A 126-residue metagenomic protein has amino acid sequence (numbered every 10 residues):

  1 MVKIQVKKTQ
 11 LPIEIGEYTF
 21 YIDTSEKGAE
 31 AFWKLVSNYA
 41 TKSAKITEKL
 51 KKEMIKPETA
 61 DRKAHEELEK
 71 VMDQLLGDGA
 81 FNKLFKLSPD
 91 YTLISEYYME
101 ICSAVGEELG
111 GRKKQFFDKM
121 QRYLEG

Functional and structural regions predicted by a protein language model:
M1-E48, R112-G126: Short, charged/polar N-terminal "headpieces" of proteins
D23-S25, M54, E66, K86: A ubiquitous short alpha-helical element
S43-E69: A short, charged
D78-G126: C-terminal charged interaction modules
